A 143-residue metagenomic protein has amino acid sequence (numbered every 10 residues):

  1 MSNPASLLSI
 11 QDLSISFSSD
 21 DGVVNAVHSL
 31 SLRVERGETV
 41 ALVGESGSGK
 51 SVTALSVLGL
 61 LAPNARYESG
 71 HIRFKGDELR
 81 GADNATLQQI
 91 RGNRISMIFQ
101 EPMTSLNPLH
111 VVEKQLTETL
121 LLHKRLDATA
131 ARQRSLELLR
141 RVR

Functional and structural regions predicted by a protein language model:
M1-R143: ABC transporter nucleotide-binding domains
